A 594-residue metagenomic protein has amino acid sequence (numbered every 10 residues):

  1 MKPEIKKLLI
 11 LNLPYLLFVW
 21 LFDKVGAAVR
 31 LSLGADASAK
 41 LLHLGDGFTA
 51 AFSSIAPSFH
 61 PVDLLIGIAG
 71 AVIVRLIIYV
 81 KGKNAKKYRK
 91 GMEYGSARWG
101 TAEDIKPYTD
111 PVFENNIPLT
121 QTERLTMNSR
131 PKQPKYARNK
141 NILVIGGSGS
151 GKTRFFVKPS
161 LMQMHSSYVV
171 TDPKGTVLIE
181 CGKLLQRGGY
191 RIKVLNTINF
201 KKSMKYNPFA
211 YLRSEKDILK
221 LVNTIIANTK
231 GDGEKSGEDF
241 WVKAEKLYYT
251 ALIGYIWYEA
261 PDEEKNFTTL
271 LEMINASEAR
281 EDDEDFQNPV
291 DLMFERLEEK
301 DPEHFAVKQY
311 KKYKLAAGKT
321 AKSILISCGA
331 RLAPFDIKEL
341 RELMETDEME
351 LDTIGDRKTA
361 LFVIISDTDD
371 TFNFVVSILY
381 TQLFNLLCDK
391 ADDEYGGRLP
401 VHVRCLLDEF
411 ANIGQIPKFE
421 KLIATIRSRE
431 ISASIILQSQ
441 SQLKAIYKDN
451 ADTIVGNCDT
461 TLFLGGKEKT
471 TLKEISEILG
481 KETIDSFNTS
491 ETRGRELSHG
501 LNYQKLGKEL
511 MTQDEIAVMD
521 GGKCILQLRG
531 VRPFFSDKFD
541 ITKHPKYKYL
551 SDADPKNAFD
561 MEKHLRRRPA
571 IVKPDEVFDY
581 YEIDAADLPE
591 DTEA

Functional and structural regions predicted by a protein language model:
M1-S150, R154-V157, K201, K481 (+2 more regions): Basic- and hydrophobic-enriched, low-structure N-terminal and domain-boundary segments that flank ATP-binding catalytic
L8, R138-I431, I446, A451 (+4 more regions): P-loop NTPase motor domains
K106-Y108, F374, F410, G466: A short glycine-/small-residue-rich loop at the edge of a beta-strand within enzyme catalytic domains
V112-L119, F374-Q382, I475: Conserved long hydrophobic alpha-helices within structured protein cores
L125-P131, K230-F240, D485-Q504: Low-complexity, polar-biased intrinsically disordered regions enriched in Pro/Ser/Thr/Gly
M127, K152-T153, V222, D336 (+3 more regions): Short secondary-structure boundary micro-motifs
I423-I525: Conserved ATP-driven motor cores of ASCE-family P-loop NTPases powering translocation/secretion/packaging/pilus
